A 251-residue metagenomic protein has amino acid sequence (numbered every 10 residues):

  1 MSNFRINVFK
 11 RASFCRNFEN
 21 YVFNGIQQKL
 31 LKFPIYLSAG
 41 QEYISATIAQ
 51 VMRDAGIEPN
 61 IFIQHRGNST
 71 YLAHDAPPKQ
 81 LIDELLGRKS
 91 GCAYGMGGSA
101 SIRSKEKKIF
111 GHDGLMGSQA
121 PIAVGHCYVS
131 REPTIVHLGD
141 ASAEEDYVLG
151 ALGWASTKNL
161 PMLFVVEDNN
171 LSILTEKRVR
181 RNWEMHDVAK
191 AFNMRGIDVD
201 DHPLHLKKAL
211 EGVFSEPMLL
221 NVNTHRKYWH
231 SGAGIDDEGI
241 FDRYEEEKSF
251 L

Functional and structural regions predicted by a protein language model:
M1-K32, E238, D242, E246 (+1 more regions): Cofactor-/ligand-binding subdomain signature composed of acidic, glycine-rich, tryptophan-containing flexible loops
N20, L31-K158, R178-N182, H186-N193: Cofactor-binding active-site loop characterized by glycine-rich and histidine/acidic residues
I63, V136, F164-V166, L219-L220: Structural beta-sheet core signal
H65-T70, L138-E144, D168-S172, H202-L204 (+1 more regions): Acidic, glycine-rich active-site loops and adjacent beta-strand->loop/helix elements that engage anionic groups
A73-H74, Y147, L174-K177, A209 (+1 more regions): Short, well-ordered secondary-structure micro-motifs
C127-Y128, E132-P133, V179-A209, G239-L251: Conserved thiamine diphosphate
P161-V166, A191, R195: Short, proline-centered helix/strand-breaking motifs
F214-L251: Glycine/aspartate-rich loop-and-adjacent alpha/beta segment that forms the canonical ThDP
